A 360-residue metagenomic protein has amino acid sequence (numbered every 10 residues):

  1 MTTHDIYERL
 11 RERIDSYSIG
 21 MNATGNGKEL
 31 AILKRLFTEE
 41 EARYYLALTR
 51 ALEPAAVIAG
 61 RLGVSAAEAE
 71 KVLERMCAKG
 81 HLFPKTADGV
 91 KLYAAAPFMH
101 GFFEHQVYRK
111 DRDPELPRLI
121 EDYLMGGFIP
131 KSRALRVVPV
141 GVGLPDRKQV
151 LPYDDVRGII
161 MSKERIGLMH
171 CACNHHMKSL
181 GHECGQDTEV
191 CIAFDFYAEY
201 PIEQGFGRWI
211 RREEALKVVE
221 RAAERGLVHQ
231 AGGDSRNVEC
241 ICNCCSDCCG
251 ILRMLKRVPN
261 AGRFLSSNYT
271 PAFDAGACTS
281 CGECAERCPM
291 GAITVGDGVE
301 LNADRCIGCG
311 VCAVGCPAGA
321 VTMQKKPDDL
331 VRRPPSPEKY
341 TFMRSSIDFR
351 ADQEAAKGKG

Functional and structural regions predicted by a protein language model:
M1-L30: Long, low-complexity, charged/polar intrinsically disordered regions in eukaryotic proteins
A51-L62: Short acidic, hydrophobic short linear motifs in intrinsically disordered regions
L62-A78: Short amphipathic alpha-helical interaction segments
C77-D88, I293-T294, V321-T322: A short, conserved structural fragment
V90-G126: Short, amphipathic alpha-helical interaction segments positioned at domain boundaries
A95, Q230-V238, V258-G308, T322 (+1 more regions): Ferredoxin-like iron-sulfur electron-transfer modules
L116, L124-T270: Catalytic cores of enzyme domains
A303-G360: Flanking helices and flexible, charged tails adjoining ferredoxin-like Fe-S electron-transfer domains in multi-subunit
